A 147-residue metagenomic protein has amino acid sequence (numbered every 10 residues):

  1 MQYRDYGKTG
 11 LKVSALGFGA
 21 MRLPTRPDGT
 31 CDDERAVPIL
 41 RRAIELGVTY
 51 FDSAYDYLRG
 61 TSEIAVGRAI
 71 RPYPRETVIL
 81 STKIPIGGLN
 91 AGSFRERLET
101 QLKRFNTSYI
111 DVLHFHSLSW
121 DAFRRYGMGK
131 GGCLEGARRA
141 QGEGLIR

Functional and structural regions predicted by a protein language model:
M1-V78, G136-G142: N-terminal binding-site loop/beta-alpha segment at the start of enzyme catalytic domains that lines or forms
M21-L23, A54-D56, K83-G87, F115-L118: Active-site beta-loop-alpha junctions enriched in small/polar residues
P27, G88-R147: Glycine/proline-rich, positively charged, aromatic-decorated active-site loop/lid region on the catalytic face
I79-S81, D111: A structural signal for isolated positions on well-ordered beta-strands in alpha/beta enzyme cores
